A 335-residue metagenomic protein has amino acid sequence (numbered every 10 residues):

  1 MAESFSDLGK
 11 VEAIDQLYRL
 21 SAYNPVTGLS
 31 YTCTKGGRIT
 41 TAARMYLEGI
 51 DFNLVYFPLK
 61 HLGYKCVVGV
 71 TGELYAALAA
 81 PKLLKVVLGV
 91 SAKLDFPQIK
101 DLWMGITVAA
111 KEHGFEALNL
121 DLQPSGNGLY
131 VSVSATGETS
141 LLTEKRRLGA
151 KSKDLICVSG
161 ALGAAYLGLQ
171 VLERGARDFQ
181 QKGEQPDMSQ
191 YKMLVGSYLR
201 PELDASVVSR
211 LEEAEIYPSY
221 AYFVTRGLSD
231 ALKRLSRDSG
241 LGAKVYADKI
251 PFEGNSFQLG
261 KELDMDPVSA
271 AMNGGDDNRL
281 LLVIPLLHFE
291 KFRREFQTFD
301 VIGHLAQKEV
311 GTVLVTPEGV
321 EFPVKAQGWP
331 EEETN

Functional and structural regions predicted by a protein language model:
M1-N335: Helix-biased detector of long, well-ordered alpha-helical tracts
